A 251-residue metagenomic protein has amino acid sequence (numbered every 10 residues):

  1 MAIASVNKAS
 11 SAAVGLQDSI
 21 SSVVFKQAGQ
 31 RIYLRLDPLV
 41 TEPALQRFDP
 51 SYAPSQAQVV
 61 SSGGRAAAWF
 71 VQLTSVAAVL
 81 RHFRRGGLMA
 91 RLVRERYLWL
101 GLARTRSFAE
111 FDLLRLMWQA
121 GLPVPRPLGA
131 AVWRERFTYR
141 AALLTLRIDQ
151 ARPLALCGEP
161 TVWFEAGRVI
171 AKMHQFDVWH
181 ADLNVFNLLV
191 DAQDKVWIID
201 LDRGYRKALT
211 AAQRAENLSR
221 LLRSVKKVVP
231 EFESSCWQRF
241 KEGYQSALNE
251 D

Functional and structural regions predicted by a protein language model:
A2-Q58: Juxta-kinase regulatory segment immediately upstream of eukaryotic protein kinase catalytic domains
S22, A66-A68, V185: Short, acidic/polar N-cap/turn motifs at the starts of alpha helices
P43-R152, A171, Q175: Conserved ATP-binding subdomain of kinase catalytic cores across diverse folds
D149, V185, R203: Short, glycine/acidic-enriched loop or turn micro-motifs at the edges of active sites
T161-V169: Conserved alphaE helix
D177, D182, D200: Conserved catalytic-loop position in the HRD/HxD motif
L183-V190: Hydrophobic residue at the +6 position relative to the catalytic HRD Asp in the kinase catalytic loop
D191-D251: C-lobe/activation-segment region of protein kinase-like
